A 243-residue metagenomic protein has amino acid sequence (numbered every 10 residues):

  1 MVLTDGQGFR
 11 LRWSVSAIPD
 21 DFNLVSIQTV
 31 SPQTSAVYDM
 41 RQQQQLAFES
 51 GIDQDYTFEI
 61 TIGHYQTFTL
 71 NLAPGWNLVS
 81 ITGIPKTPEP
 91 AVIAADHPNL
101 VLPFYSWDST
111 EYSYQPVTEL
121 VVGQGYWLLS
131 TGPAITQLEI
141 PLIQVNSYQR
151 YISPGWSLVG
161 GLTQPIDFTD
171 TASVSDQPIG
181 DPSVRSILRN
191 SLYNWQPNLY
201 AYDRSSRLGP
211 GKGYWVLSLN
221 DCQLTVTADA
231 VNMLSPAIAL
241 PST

Functional and structural regions predicted by a protein language model:
M1-V25, V30-Q44, F48-T243: N-terminal exported-region signature
